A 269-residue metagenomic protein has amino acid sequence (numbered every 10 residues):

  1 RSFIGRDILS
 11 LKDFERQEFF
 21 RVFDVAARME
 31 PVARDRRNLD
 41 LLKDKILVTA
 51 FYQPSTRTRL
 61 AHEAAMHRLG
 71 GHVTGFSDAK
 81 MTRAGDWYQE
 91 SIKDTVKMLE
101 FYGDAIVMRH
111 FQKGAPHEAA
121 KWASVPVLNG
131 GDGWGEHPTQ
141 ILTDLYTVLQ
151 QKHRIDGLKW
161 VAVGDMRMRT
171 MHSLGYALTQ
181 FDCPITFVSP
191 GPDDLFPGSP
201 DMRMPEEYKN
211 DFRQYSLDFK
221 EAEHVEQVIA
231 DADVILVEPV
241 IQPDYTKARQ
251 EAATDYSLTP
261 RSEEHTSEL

Functional and structural regions predicted by a protein language model:
R1-L60, A64: Positively charged, low-complexity intrinsically disordered leader regions
I46-F101: Active-site cofactor/substrate anionic-group-binding motifs, chiefly glycine- and Lys/Arg-rich phosphate-binding loops
Y52-G70, Q150-V237, E264: Glycine-rich phosphate/diphosphate-binding loop of Rossmann-like nucleotide-binding domains
T56, G114-A115, Q242-Y245: Short glycine-rich, flexible loops that bind phosphorylated cofactors or substrates
D78-K80, G131-E136, P190-D193: Short, acidic/turn-prone active-site loops that include or flank metal/cofactor- and phosphate-binding residues
Y88, K93-K97, G103-A177, H265: Anion-binding alpha/beta catalytic cores of soluble intermediary-metabolism enzymes, centered on
P239-S257: Glycine/threonine-rich flexible loop motifs
E263-L269: Residue-level detector of conserved catalytic or cofactor/ligand-binding positions in enzyme active sites
